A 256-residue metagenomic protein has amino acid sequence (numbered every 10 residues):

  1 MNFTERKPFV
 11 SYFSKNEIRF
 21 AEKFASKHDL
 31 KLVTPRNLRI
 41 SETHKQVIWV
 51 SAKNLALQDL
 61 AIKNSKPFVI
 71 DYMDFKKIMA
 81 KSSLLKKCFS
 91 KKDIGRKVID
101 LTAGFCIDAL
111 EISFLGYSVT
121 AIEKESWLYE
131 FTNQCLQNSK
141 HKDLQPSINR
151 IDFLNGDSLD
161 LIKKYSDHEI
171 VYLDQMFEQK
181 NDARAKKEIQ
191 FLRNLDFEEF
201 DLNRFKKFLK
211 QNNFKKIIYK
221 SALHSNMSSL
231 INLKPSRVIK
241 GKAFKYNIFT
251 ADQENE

Functional and structural regions predicted by a protein language model:
M1-K97, I107, F114, I239-F244 (+1 more regions): S-adenosyl-L-methionine
K97, S118-T120, R150, K215-K216: Residues at the starts of beta-strands that form the adenosine-phosphate
V98-E111, H168-R184: Conserved proline-anchored active-site loop of SAM-dependent methyltransferases that bridges a beta-strand
F105-A109, S113-L115, T120, E125-W127: Surface-exposed beta-loop interaction hotspot
I122-I170: S-adenosyl-L-methionine
D157-L161, F197-K210: A short, acidic, amphipathic alpha-helical segment used as a generic capping/interface helix at domain edges
Q175-R204: Mobile active-site "lid"/loop adjacent to the S-adenosyl-L-methionine
L202-T250: Conserved Class I SAM-dependent methyltransferase catalytic core
